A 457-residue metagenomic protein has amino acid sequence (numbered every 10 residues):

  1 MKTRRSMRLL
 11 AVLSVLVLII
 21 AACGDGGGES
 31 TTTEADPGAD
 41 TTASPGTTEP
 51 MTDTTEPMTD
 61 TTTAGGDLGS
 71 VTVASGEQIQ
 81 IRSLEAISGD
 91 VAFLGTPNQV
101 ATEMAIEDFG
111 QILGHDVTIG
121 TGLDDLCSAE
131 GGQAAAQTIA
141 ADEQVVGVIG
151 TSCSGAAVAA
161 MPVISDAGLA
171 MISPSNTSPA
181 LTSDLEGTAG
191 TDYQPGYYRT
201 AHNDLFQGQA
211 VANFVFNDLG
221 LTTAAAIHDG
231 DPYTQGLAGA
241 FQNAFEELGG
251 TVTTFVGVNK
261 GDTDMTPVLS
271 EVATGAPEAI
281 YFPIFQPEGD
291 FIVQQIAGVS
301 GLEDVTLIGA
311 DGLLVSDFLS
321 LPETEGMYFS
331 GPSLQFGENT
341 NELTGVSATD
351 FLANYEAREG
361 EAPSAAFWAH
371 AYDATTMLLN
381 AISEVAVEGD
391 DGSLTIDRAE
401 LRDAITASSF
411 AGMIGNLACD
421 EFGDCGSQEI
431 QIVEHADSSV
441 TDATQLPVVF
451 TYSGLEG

Functional and structural regions predicted by a protein language model:
C23-T33: Bacterial lipoprotein signal-peptidase II cleavage site
G24, G66-L68, F93-A101, D108-G187 (+2 more regions): Beta-alpha junction/loop-to-helix N-cap segments that form part of ligand/metal-binding clefts
P45, D60-L68, I79, E325 (+1 more regions): Solvent-exposed, acidic/polar segments of extracytosolic/periplasmic ligand-binding ectodomains
G65-E103, F109, G122-E130, S152-C153 (+3 more regions): Extracytoplasmic "Venus flytrap"
G132, D192, Y198-A225, D264-T266 (+3 more regions): Hydrophobic alpha-helical segments within soluble ligand-binding/sensing domains
V145-V256, T306-P332: Extracytoplasmic ligand/sensor domains, especially the bilobed periplasmic-binding protein
V293-Y372, V385-A386, D442, L446-L455: Extracellular/periplasmic periplasmic-binding protein-like sensory domains
Y355-W368, L379-D442: Segments of small-molecule ligand-sensing domains
